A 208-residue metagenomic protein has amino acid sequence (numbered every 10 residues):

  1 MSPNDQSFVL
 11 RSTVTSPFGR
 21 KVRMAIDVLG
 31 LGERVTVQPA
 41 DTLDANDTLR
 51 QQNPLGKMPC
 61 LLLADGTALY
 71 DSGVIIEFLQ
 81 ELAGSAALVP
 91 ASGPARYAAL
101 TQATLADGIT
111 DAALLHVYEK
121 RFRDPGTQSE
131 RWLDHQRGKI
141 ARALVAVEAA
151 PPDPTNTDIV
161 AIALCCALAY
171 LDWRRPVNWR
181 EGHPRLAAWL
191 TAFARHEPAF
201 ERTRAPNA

Functional and structural regions predicted by a protein language model:
S2-Q128: GST-like domain detector, emphasizing the conserved glutathione-binding G-site in the N-terminal thioredoxin-like
L29, H183, H196-E197: Acidic-histidine catalytic/liganding microenvironments
I76, Q80, L100-A103, L144 (+2 more regions): Non-transmembrane alpha-helical segments in soluble domains of secreted/periplasmic/extracellular proteins
Q80-G84, Y118, D172, P176 (+2 more regions): Hydrophobic/aromatic-lined pockets within catalytic cores
A91, E201-A208: Short, flexible loop/turn segments with low-complexity composition
R96, L100, H183, A187-L190: Short, well-structured alpha-helical segments
A106-A188: GST-like fold's C-terminal all-alpha helical module
A188-R204: Charged phosphate-binding loop/patch that engages nucleotide di/tri-phosphates or the phosphate backbone of nucleic
